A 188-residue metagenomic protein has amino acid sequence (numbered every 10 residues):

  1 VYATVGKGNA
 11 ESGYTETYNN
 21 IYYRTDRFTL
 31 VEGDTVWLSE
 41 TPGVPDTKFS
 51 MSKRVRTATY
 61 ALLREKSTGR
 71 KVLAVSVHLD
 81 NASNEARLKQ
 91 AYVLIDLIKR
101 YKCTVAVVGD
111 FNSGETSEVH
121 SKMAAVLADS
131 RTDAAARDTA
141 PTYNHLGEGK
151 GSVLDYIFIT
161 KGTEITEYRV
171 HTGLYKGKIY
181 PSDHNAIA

Functional and structural regions predicted by a protein language model:
V1-K71, E167-H171: Structured beta-strand-rich core segments of catalytic domains in phosphoester-bond hydrolases
K7-A10, R24-T25, T35-L38, V75-D80 (+4 more regions): Active-site-proximal beta-strand/loop segments in catalytic clefts of secreted hydrolases
S12-Y18, A82-S83, G114-S117: Short catalytic/ligand-binding loop motif for oxyanion handling, primarily in non-cytosolic enzymes, centered on
Y14, K53, A86, G149-K150: Generic detector of ordered secondary-structure context
E16-N20, F111, E148-G149: Generic detector of contiguous secondary-structure segments
N19-I21, A58-L62, S76, Y156-I157 (+1 more regions): Conserved hydrophobic/aromatic beta-strand scaffold that supports enzyme active sites
V55-V77, N84-F111, T116-M123: His/acidic metal-ligating clusters that form di-metal
E85, D96-V105, S113-A188: Metal-dependent phosphoester-hydrolase catalytic domains
